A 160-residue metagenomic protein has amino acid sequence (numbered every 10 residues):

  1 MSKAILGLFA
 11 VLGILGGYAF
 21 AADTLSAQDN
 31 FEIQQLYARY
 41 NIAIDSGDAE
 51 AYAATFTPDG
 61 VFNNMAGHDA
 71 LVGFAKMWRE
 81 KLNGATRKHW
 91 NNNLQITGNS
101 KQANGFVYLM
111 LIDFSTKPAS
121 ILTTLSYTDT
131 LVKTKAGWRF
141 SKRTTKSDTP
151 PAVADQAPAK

Functional and structural regions predicted by a protein language model:
M1-G7: Bacterial N-terminal signal peptides that target proteins for export
G7-G16: Bacterial N-terminal signal peptides
G17-S46, E50-P58, D69: Short, low-complexity N-terminal intrinsically disordered segments enriched in polar/charged residues
A49-L111: A solvent-exposed, acidic/Ser-Thr-rich amphipathic alpha-helical stretch
N83-G84, I112-I121, P150-P151: Short, cysteine-centered beta-strand-loop-beta hairpins and adjacent loop/turn segments enriched in charged/polar
W90, I121, L125: Exposed loop/turn and edge beta-strand positions of beta-sandwich/beta-sheet ligand-binding modules
N104, T124-A157: Short beta-strand edge/turn micro-motifs at domain boundaries
L109-S115, K133, S147: Beta-strand elements of well-folded, non-transmembrane domains
